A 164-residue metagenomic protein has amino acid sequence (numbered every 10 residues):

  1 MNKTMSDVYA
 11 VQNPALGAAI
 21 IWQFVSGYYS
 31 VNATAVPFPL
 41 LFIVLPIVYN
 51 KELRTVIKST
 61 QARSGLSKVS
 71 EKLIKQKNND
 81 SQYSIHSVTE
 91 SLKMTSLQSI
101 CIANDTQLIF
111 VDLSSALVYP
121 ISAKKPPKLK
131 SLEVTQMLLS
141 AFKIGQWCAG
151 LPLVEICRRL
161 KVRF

Functional and structural regions predicted by a protein language model:
N2-N50: Long, hydrophobic N-terminal alpha-helical segment
P39-K75: A glycine-rich, hydrophobic loop/mini-helix early in the fold
S67-T89: Helix-adjacent hinge/juxtasegments
S96-L108: Basic amphipathic alpha-helical segments that dock to polyanions
V111: Short beta-strand "wing" residues that participate in macromolecule-binding interfaces
A116-I121: Minor-groove-contacting beta-hairpin "wing" of winged helix-turn-helix DNA-binding domains
A123-F164: Glycine-rich, aromatic-bearing surface loops/beta-hairpins
